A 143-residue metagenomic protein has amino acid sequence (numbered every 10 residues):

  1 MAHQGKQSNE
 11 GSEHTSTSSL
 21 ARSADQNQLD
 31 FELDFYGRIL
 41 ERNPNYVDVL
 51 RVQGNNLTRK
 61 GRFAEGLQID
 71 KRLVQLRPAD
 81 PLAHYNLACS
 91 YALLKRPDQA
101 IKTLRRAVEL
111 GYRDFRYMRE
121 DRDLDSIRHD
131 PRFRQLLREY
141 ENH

Functional and structural regions predicted by a protein language model:
M1-R38, H143: Long, contiguous interaction/recruitment modules in multidomain scaffold/adaptor proteins
G5, Q75-L76, L93, L110 (+1 more regions): Terminal, compositionally biased segments used for targeting/anchoring and flexible tails
L20-Q26, D114-E139: TPR/TPR-like alpha-solenoid helical repeat scaffolds
A21-D25, G37-K95: Alpha-helical adaptor scaffolds
E32-Y36, K71, L104, L137-R138: Alpha-helical repeat scaffolds
N45, A79, R113-D114, E120: Short coil loop/turn residues that delineate tetratricopeptide repeat
D98-F115, R138-H143: TPR/TPR-like (Sel1-like) alpha-helical repeat modules
